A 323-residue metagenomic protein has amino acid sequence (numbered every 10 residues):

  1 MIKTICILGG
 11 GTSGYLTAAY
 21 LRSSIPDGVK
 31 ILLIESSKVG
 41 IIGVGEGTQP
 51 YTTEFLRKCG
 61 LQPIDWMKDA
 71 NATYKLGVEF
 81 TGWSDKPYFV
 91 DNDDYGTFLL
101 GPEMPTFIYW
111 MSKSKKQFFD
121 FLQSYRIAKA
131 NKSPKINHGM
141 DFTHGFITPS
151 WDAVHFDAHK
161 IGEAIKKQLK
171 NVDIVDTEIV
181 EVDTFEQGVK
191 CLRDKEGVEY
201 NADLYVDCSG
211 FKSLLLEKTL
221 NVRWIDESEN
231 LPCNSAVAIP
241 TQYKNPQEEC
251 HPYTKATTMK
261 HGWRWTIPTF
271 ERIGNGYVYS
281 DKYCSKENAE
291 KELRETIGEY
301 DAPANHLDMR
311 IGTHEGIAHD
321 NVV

Functional and structural regions predicted by a protein language model:
I2-G11: Beta1/beta-strand and adjacent pyrophosphate-binding region of the FAD-binding site in flavoprotein oxidoreductases
R22-V44: Glycine-rich FAD pyrophosphate-binding loop
G40-P134: Dinucleotide-binding Rossmann-like beta1-alpha1 core, especially the glycine-rich loop that anchors the ADP
K129-G162, C191, E199-Y200, T269-G276: Helix-loop-beta segment of a Rossmann-like dinucleotide-binding subdomain
T148-K167, I174-D176, C208, L214 (+1 more regions): Short beta-strand to alpha-helix junction loop
V175-K190: A conserved short coil-to-beta-strand element within the FAD-binding core of flavoproteins
S213, L220-E249: Central beta-strand plus flanking loop segment that forms part of the substrate or channel wall within the catalytic
T258-G312: Conserved FAD/dinucleotide-binding core of flavoprotein oxidoreductases
